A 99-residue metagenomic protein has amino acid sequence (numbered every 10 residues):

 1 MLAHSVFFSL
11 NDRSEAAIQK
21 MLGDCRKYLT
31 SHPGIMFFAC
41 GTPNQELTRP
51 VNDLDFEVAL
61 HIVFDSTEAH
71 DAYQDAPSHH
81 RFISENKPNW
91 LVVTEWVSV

Functional and structural regions predicted by a protein language model:
M1-A3, M21-L22, G34-M36, P43-E46 (+1 more regions): Short amphipathic alpha-helical segments, especially helix-boundary/capping motifs
L2-L10, E46-Q74: Short, well-ordered beta-strand segments in beta-rich or mixed alpha/beta enzyme and ligand-binding folds
E15-G41, P77-K87: Short amphipathic alpha-helical segments
A39-L54, F82-V99: Glycine-rich beta-strand-turn "strand-cap" elements at beta-sheet edges
F64-V92: C-terminal structural segments of small proteins and small subunits
